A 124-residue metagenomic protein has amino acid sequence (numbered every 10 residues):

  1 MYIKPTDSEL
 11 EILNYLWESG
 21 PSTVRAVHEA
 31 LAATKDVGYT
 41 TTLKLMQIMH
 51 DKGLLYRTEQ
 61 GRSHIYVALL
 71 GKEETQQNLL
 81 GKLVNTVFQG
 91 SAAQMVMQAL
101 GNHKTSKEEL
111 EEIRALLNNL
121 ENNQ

Functional and structural regions predicted by a protein language model:
I3-S8, Q60-L79: Short, cationic-aromatic polyanion-contact patches
D7-N14, A26: Pre-recognition alpha-helix immediately N-terminal to the DNA-recognition helix within helix-turn-helix or winged-helix
S22-A30: Short acidic, hydrophobic short linear motifs in intrinsically disordered regions
E29-V37: Short helix-coil junctions and helix-kink-helix linkers
L43-Q47: Short, hydrophobic-biased segments on the C-terminal half of alpha helices that form "recognition helices"
G53: Glycine-centered, phosphate/nucleic-acid-interacting loop/turn motifs that mediate DNA/RNA or nucleotide
R57: Short beta-strand "wing" residues that participate in macromolecule-binding interfaces
L79-E121: Amphipathic alpha-helical dimerization/coiled-coil segments that flank or bridge DNA-binding/regulatory modules
